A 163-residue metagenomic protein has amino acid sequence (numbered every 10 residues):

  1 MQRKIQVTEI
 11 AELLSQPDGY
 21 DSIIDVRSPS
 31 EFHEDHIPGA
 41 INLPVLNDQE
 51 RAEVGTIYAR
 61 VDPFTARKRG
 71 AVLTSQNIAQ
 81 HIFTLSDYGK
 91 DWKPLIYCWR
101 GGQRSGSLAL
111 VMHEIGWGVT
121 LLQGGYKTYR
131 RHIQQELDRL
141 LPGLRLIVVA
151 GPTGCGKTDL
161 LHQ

Functional and structural regions predicted by a protein language model:
M1-P38, A66, L137-L141, V148-A150: Flexible, polar/low-complexity N-terminal or interdomain linker segments that lie immediately upstream of folded
P29, H33-F83, G89: Glycine/alanine-rich phosphate-binding loops at beta-alpha junctions
R69-Q123: Catalytic cysteine-centered active loop of the rhodanese-like fold, especially the PTP/DSP P-loop
F83-Y88, R131-L140: A short, basic/flexible loop-to-alpha-helix module at the beginning of a structural domain
D91, L144-L146: Short coil/loop residues immediately preceding or within conserved phosphate-binding loops of NTP-utilizing enzyme
L121-Q134, P142-G143: Long, charge-dense
I147-Q163: Glycine-rich phosphate-binding P-loop
